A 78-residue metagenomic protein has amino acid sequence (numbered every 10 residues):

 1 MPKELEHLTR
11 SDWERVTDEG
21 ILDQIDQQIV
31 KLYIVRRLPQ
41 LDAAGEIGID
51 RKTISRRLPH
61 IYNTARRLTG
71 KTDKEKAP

Functional and structural regions predicted by a protein language model:
E4-E19: Short, Lys/Arg-enriched N-terminal segment that forms or immediately precedes the first helix of a structured domain
G20-D26: Short helix-coil-helix linker/hinge
Q28-V30: Short alpha-helical "packing" element that flanks the helix-turn-helix/winged-helix DNA-binding module
Y33-R37: Short helix-to-turn junction characteristic of helix-turn-helix DNA-binding domains, especially the helix
D42-I47: Short alpha-helical "recognition helix" segments of helix-turn-helix
H60-D73: C-terminal flanking helix
